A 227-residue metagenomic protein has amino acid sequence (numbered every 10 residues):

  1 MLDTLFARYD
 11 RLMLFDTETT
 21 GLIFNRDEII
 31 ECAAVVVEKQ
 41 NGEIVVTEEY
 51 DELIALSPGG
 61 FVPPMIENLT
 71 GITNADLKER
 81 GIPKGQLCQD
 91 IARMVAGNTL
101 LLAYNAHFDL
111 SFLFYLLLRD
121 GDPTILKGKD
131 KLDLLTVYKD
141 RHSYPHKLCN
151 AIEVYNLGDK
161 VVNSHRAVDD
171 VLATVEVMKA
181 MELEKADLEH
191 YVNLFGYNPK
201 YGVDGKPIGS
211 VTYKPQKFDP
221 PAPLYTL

Functional and structural regions predicted by a protein language model:
M1-G128, C149-H165: Conserved non-catalytic scaffold segment of RNase H-like nuclease domains
M1-T4, V175-L227: Acidic two-metal-ion nuclease catalytic site recognized across multiple nuclease folds, prominently DnaQ/RNase D-T
T19-G21, T136, A173: Short, glycine/acidic-enriched loop or turn micro-motifs at the edges of active sites
L117-G121, Y138, H142, Y155-D159 (+1 more regions): Short, well-ordered alpha-helical segments in soluble proteins
T124-G128, P145, A186-L188: Short, structured loop/turn "capping" segments at alpha-beta junctions
D130-H146: Short alpha-helix plus adjacent loop in nuclease-associated cores
H146, L172-V175: A structural signal for well-ordered alpha-helical segments within the folded catalytic domains of diverse enzymes
V168-D169: Acidic donor-binding loop at a coil-to-helix junction in glycosyltransferase catalytic cores that engages
